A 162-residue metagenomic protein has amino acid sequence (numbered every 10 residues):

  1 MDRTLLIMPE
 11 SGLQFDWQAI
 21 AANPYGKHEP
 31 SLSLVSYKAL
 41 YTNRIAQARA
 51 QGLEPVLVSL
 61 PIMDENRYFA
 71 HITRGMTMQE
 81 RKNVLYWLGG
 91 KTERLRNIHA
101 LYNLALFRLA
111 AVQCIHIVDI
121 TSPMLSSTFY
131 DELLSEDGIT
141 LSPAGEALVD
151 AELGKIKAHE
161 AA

Functional and structural regions predicted by a protein language model:
M1-P143, A147, A151-A162: Alpha-helical cap/lid subdomain in secreted, periplasmic, or secretory-pathway luminal O-acyl-processing enzymes
